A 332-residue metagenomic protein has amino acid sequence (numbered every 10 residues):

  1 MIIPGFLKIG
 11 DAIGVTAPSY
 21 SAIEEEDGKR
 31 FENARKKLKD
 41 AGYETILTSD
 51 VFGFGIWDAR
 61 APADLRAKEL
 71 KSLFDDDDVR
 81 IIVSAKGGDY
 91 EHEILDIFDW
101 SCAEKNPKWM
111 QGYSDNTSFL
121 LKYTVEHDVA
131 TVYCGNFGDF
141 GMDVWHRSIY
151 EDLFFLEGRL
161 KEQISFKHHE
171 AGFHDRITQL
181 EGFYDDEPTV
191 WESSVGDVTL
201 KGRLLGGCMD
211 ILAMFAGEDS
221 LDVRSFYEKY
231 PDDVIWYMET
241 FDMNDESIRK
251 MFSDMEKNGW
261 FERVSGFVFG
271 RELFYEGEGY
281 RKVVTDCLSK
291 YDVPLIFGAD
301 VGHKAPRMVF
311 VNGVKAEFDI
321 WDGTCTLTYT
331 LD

Functional and structural regions predicted by a protein language model:
M1-D78: ATP/NTP phosphate-donor binding region
E26-A34, S193-M243: Conserved beta-alpha junction segments in alpha/beta enzyme cores
Y43, D78, A103-W109, H127-V129 (+2 more regions): A short helix->loop->beta-strand "cap" motif at the edges of active sites that frequently abuts
L73-F98: Long, hydrophobic/aromatic-enriched structural stretches that serve as scaffold segments
F98-T124, A130-G138, P294-L295: Short, acidic/small-residue loops that bind anionic groups at enzyme active sites
V132-D210: Conserved anion/nucleotide-ligand pocket segment
G217-Y280: Internal helical hairpin/lid segments
G266-D332: ATP/nucleoside-binding phosphotransfer catalytic cores, i.e., glycine-rich phosphate-binding loops
